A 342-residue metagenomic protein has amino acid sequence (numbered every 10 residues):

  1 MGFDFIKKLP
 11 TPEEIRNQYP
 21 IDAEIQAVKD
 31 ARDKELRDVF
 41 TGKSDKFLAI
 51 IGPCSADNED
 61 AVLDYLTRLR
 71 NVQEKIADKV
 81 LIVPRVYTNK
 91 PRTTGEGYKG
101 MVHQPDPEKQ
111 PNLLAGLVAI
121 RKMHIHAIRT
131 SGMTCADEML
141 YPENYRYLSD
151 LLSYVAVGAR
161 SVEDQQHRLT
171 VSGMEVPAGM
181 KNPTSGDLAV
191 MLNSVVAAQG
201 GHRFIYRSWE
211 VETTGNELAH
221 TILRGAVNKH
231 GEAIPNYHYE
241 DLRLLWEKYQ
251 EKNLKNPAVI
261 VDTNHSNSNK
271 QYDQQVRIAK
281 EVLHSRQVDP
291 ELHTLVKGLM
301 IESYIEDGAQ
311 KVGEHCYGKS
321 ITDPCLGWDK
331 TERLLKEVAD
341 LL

Functional and structural regions predicted by a protein language model:
M1-T41: N- or domain-start disorder-to-order transition segments that initiate the globular core
I25-V39, V72-V83, N89, I120: N-terminal beta-rich core of secreted/periplasmic extracellular enzymes
F40-K43, R70-A77, I125-T130, T213 (+2 more regions): Acidic (Asp/Glu)-rich catalytic clusters
L48-A61, D323: Conserved phosphate/anionic-ligand binding catalytic regions in large, soluble enzymes, centered on
G52, V261, G327: Conserved, mostly hydrophobic/aromatic
C54-D57, N256, N264-K270: Short acidic, Gly/Ser-rich segments with clustered Asp/Glu that frequently serve as metal-coordination loops in enzyme
L66, K79-L244, H265-S266, K270 (+5 more regions): Active-site-facing alpha/beta catalytic cores
Y304-L342: Internal helix-turn-beta structural module
